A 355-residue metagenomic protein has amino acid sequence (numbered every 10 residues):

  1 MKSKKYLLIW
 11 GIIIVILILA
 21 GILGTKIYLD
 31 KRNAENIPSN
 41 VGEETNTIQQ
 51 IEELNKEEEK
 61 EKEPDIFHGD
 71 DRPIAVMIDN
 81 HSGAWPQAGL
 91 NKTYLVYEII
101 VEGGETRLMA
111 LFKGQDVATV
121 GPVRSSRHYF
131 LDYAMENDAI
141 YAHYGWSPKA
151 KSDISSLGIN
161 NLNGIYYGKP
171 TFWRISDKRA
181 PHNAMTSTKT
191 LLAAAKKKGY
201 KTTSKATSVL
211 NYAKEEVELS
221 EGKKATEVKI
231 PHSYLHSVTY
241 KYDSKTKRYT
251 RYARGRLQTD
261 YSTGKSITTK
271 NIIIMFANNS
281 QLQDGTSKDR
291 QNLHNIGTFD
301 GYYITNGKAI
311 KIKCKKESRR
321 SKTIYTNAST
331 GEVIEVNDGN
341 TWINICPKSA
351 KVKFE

Functional and structural regions predicted by a protein language model:
M1-K2, L23: Short alpha-helical segments used as structural interaction elements across diverse proteins
K2-I16: N-terminal Sec-pathway targeting helices
Y6, E35-Y97, E102-E355: A surface/extracellular/periplasmic glyco- and lipid-processing/surface-interacting theme
I18-A20: Core subunits and conserved enzymes of cellular information-processing and envelope-translocation systems across
L23-N36: Hydrophobic single-pass membrane-insertion segments
